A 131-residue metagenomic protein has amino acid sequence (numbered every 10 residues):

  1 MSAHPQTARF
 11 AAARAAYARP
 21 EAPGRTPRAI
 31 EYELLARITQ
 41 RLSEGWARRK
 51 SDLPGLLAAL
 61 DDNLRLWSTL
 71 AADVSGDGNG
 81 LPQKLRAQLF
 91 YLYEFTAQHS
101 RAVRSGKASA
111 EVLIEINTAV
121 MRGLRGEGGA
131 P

Functional and structural regions predicted by a protein language model:
M1-R65, S75-G76, A87-P131: N-terminal intrinsically disordered, cationic/polar leader segments that include organellar targeting peptides
G78-Q83: An anionic, turn-rich surface loop/hairpin at beta-sheet edges that serves as a generic interaction/coordination patch
